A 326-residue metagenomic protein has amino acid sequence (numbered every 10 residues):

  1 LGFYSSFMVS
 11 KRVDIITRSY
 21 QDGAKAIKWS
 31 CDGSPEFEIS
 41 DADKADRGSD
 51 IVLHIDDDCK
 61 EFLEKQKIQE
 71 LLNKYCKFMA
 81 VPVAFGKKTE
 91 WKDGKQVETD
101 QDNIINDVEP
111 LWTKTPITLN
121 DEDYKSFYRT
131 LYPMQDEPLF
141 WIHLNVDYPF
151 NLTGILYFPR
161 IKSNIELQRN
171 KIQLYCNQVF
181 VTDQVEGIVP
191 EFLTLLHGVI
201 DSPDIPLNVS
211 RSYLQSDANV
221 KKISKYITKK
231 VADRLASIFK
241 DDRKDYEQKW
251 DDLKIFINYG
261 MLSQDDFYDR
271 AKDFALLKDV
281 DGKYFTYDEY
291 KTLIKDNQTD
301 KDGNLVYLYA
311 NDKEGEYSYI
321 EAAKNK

Functional and structural regions predicted by a protein language model:
L1-Y4, V13-K326: Conserved GHKL (Bergerat-fold) ATPase module
